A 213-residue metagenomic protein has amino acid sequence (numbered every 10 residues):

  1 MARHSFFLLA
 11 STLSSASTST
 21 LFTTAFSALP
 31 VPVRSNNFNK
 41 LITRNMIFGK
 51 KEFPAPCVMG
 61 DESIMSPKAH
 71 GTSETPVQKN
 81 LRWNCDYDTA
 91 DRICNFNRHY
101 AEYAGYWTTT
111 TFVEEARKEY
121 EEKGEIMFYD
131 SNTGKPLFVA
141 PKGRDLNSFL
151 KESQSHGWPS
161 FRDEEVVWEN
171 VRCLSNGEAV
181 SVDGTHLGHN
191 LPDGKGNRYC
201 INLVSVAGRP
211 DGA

Functional and structural regions predicted by a protein language model:
M1, F26, P30-P32, L187 (+2 more regions): Generic hydrophobic secondary-structure signal
M1-P30: N-terminal chloroplast transit peptides
F7, S15, S35-N36, L41 (+2 more regions): Low-complexity, intrinsically disordered regions enriched in charged/polar residues
S17-S19, N37, A116-Y120: Intrinsically disordered, low-complexity coil segments
A28-M46: N-terminal, immediately post-signal peptide pro-regions of secreted/luminal proteins
L41-A213: Flexible coil/turn and secondary-structure edge motifs
